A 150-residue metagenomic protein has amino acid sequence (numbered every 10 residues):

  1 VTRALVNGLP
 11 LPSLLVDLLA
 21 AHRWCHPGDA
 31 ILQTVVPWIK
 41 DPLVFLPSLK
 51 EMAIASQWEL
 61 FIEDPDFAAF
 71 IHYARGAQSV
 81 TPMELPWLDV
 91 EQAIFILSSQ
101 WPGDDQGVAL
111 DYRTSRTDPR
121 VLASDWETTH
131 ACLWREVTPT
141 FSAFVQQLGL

Functional and structural regions predicted by a protein language model:
V1-G103: A surface-exposed partner-binding patch
P27, I31-V35, Y112, S124-W126 (+1 more regions): Generic preference for flexible, low-structure residues
V80, R113-R116, P139: Intrinsically disordered/low-complexity terminal segments and short unstructured peptides
P82-E84, S98, A109, T129-C132: Short, flexible coil/linker segments at or flanking structured domains
F95-L97, D105-R116, A123-D125: Low-complexity, glycine/alanine/valine/leucine- and proline-rich hydrophobic stretches
L122-L150: Compact, glycine/acidic-enriched structural inserts
